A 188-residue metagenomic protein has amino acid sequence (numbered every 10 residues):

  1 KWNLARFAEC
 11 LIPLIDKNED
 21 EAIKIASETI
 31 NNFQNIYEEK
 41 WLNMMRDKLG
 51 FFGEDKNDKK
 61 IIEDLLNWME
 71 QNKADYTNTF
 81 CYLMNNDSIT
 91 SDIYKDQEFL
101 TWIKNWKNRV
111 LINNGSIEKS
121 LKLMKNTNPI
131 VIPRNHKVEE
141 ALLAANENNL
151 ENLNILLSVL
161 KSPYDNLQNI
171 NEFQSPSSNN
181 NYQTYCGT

Functional and structural regions predicted by a protein language model:
K1-T188: Regulatory N- and C-terminal appendages and interdomain linkers associated with kinase/kinase-like NTP transferase
